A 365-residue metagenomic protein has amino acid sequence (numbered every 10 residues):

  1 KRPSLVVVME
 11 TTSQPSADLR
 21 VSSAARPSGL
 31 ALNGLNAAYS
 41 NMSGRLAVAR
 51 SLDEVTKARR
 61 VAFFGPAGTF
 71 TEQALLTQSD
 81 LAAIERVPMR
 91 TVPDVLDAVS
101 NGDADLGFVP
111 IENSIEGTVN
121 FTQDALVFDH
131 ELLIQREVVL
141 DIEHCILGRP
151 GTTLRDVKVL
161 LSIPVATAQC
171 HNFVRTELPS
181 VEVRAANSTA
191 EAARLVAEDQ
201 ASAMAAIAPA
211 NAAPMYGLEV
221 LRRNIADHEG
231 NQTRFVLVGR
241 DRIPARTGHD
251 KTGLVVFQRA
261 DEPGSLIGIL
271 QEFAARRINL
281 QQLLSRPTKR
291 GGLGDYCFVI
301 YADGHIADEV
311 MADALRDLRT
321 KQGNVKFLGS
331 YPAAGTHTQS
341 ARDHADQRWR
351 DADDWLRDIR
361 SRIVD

Functional and structural regions predicted by a protein language model:
R2-D365: Domain-level signature for soluble enzymes in the chorismate/prephenate branch of the shikimate pathway
